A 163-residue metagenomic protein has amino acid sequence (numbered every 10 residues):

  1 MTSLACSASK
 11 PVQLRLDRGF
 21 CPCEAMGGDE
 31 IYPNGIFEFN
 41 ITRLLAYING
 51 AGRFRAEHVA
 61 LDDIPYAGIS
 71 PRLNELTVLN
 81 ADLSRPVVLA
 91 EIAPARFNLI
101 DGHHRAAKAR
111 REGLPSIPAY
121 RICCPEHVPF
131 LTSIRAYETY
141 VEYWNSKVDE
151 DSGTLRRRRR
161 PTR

Functional and structural regions predicted by a protein language model:
M1-E30: N-terminal extension/subdomain marker
T2-C6, P33, E38, I48: A cross-family signal for N-terminal binding/gating loops and helix N-caps that shape access to the active site
S9, T42-Y47, A51-A56, Y120-F130 (+1 more regions): Conserved catalytic or regulatory cores that recognize and/or transform ribose-phosphate-containing ligands
F39-I100, R110-R111: Short alpha-helix boundary/capping and kink motifs at helix termini
S84-E138: A short, basic-hydrophobic beta/loop patch
C124-R163: Amphipathic, charge-rich alpha-helical segments that serve as recognition/docking helices
